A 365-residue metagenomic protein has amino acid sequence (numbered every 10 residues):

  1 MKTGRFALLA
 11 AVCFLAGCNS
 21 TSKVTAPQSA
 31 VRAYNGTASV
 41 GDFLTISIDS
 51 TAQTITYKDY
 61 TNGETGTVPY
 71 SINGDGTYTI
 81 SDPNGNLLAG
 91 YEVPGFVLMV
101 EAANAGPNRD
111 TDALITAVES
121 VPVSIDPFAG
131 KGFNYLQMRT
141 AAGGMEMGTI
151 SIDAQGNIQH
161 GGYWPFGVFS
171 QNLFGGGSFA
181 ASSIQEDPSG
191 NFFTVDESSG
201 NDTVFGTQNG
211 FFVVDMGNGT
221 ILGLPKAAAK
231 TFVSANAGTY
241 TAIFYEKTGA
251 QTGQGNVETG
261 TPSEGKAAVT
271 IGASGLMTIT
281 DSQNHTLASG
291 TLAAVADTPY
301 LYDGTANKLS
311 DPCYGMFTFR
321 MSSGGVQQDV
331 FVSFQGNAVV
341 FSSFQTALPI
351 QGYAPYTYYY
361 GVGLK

Functional and structural regions predicted by a protein language model:
K2-L9: Sec-dependent signal peptide recognition, specifically the positively charged N-region followed immediately by
F14-G17: C-terminal motif of bacterial Sec signal peptides marking the signal peptidase cleavage site
N19-K365: Mature soluble binding/inhibitory domains
